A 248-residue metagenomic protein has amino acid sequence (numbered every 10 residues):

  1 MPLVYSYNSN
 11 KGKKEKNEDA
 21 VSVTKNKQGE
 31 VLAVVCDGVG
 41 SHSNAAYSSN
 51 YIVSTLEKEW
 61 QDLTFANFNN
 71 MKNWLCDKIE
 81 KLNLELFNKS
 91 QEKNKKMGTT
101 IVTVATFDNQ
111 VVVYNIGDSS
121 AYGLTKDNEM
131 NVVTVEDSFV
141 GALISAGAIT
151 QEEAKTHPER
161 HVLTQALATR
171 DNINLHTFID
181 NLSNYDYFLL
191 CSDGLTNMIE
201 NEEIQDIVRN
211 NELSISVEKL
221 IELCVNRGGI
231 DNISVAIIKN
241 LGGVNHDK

Functional and structural regions predicted by a protein language model:
M1-K248: PP2C/PPM-type serine/threonine phosphatase catalytic domain
